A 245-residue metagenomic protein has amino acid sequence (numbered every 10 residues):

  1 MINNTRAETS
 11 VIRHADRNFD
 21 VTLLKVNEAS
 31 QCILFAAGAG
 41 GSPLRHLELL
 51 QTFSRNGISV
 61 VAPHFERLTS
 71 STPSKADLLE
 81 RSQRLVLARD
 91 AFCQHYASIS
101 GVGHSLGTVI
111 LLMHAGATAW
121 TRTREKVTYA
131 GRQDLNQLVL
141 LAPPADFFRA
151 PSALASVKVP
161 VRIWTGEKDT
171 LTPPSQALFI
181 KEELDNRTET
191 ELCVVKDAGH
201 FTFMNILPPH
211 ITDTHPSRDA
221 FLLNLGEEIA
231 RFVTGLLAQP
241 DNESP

Functional and structural regions predicted by a protein language model:
S10-S100, T202-H215: Serine-hydrolase catalytic machinery in alpha/beta-hydrolase-like enzymes
A88-S156: Primarily recognizes the serine-hydrolase "nucleophile elbow" in alpha/beta-hydrolase and SGNH/GDSL folds
D146-F147, K168-T172: Acidic catalytic loop of the alpha/beta-hydrolase fold
V157, I163-T165: Short beta-strand/loop motif that positions the catalytic acidic residue of the alpha/beta-hydrolase fold
V159, P173-E183: Short alpha-helix in the alpha/beta-hydrolase fold that links the catalytic acid
E167-T170, D197-G199: Acidic beta-to-alpha connecting loop that harbors the catalytic carboxylate
E189-P245: C-terminal catalytic histidine-bearing segment of alpha/beta-hydrolase fold enzymes
